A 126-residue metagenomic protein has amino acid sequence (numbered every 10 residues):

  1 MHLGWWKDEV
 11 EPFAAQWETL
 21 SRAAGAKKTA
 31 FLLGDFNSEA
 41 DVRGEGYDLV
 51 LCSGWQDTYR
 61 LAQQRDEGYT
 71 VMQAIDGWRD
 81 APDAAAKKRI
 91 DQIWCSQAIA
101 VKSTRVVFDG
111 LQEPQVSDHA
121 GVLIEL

Functional and structural regions predicted by a protein language model:
M1-L126: Active-site regions of metal-assisted phosphoester/phosphodiester hydrolases, unifying DNase/endonuclease modules
